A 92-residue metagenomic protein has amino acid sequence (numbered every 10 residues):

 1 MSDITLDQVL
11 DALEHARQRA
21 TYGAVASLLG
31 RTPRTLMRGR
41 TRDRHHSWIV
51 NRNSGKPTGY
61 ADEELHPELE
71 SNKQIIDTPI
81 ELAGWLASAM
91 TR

Functional and structural regions predicted by a protein language model:
M1-R92: Nucleic acid-binding interface residues in structured DNA/RNA-binding domains, emphasizing the DNA-engaging scaffolds
